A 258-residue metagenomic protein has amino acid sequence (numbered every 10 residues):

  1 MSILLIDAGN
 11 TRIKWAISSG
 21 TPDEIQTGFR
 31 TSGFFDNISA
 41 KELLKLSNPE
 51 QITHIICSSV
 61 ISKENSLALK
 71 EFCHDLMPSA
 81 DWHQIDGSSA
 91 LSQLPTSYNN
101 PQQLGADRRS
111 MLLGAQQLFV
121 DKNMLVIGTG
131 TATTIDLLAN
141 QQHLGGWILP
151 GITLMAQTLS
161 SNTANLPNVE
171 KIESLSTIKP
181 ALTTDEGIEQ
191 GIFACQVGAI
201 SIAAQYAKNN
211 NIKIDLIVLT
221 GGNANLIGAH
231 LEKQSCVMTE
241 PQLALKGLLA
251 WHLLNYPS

Functional and structural regions predicted by a protein language model:
M1-A90: N-terminal glycine/serine-rich phosphate-binding loop of ATP-dependent small-molecule kinases, especially carbohydrate
M1-E24, A115, D121-Q141, L159: Gly/Thr-rich phosphate-binding beta-strand-loop-beta motif of the actin/hexokinase/Hsp70
P49-L104, A139-G145, L149-I152, D185-E186 (+4 more regions): Short beta-strand-loop/turn "lid" adjacent to the catalytic site in phosphate-handling enzymes
P101-D107, M238-L243: Active-site nucleophile and cofactor-binding loops and adjacent substrate-binding regions of central metabolic enzymes
L104-A106, M111-D121, L144-Q190, N255: Glycine-rich phosphate-binding loop plus the immediately following alpha-helix
A164, V237-S258: Glycine-rich phosphate-binding/hydrolytic loop that grips phosphoryl groups
S176-L216: Adenine-nucleotide phosphate-binding core of ATP-dependent small-molecule kinases
T220-A224: GST superfamily/GST-like fold recognition
